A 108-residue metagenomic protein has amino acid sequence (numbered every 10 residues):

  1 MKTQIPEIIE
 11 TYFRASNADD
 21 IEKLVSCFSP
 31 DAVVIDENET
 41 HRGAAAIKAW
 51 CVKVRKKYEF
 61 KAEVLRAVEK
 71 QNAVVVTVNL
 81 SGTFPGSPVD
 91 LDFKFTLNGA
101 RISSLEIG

Functional and structural regions predicted by a protein language model:
M1-E22, S26: Short, low-complexity N-terminal intrinsically disordered segments enriched in polar/charged residues
E10-R14, F28-E39: Short, solvent-exposed secondary-structure junction/capping segments
V33, T77-S81, K94-T96: Residue-level recognition of well-ordered beta-strand positions that form the cores of beta-sheet-rich folds across
V34, A67-E69, I107: Hydrophobic/anchoring residues in structured secondary elements
A49-D90: Surface-exposed, charged secondary-structure patches
D90-G108: Short beta-strand edge/turn micro-motifs at domain boundaries
